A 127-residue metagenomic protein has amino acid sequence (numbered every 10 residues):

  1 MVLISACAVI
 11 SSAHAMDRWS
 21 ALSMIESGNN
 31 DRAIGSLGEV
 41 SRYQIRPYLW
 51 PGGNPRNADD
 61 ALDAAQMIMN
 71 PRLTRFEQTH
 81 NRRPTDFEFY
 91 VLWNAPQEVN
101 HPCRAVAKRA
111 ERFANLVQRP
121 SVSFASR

Functional and structural regions predicted by a protein language model:
M1-A8: Bacterial N-terminal signal peptides
I10-A15: Boundary at the C-terminal end of the N-terminal hydrophobic targeting segment
S23-D31: Conserved alpha-helical segments that form or flank metal/cofactor-binding pockets of metalloenzymes
N30-A33, H101-P102: Short, solvent-exposed loop/turn elements at domain surfaces
A33-G52, F87-W93: Short, surface-exposed glycine/acidic/tryptophan-bearing loops
Y43-Q44, Y48, N115-R127: Cell-wall glycan
P51-L116: Alpha-helical segment that forms one wall of the substrate-binding/catalytic cleft in peptidoglycan-active domains
